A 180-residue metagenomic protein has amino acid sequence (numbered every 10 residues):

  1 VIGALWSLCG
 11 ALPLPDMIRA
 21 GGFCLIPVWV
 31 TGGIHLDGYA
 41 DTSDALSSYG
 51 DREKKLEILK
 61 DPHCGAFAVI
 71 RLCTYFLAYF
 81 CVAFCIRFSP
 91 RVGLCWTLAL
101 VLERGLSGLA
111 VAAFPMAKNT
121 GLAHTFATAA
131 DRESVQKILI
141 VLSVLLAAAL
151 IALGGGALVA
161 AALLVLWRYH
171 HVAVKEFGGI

Functional and structural regions predicted by a protein language model:
V1-G32, G50-L56, D61-I180: Hydrophobic alpha-helical transmembrane segments
G32-G38: Replace "His-x-His-based motif
L46-S48: Catalytic P-loop NTPase motifs of RecA-like helicase/translocase cores
